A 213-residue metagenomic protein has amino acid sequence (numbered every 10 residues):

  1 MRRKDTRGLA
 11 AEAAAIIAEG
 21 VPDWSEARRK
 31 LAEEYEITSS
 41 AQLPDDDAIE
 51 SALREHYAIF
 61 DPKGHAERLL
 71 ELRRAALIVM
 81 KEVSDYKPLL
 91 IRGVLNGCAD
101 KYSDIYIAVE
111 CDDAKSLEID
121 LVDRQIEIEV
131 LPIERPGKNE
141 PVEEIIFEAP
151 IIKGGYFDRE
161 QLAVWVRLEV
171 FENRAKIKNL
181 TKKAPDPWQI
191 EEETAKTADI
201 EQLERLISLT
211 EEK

Functional and structural regions predicted by a protein language model:
R3-V21, S25-K101, C111-K213: Catalytic core of pol beta-like nucleotidyltransferases
